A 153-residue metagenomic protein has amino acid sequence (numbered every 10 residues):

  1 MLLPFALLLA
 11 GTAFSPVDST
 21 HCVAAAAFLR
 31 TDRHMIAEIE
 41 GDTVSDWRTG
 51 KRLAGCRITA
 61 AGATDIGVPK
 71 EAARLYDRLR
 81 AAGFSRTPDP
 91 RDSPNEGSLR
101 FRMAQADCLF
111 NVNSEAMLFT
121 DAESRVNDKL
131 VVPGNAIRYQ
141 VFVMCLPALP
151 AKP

Functional and structural regions predicted by a protein language model:
M1-T12: Sec-dependent N-terminal signal peptides
A13-C56, A60-P153: An acidic-aromatic pocket/loop used at catalytic or ligand-binding sites
